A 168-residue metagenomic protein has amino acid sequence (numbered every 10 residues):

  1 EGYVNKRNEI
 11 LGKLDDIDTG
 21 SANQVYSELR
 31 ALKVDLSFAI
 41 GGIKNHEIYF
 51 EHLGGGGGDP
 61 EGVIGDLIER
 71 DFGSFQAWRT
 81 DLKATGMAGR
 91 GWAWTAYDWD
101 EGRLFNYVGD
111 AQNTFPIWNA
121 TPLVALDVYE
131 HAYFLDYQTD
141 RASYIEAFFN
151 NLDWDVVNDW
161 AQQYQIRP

Functional and structural regions predicted by a protein language model:
E1-P168: Feature for soluble, non-membrane regions of globular proteins
